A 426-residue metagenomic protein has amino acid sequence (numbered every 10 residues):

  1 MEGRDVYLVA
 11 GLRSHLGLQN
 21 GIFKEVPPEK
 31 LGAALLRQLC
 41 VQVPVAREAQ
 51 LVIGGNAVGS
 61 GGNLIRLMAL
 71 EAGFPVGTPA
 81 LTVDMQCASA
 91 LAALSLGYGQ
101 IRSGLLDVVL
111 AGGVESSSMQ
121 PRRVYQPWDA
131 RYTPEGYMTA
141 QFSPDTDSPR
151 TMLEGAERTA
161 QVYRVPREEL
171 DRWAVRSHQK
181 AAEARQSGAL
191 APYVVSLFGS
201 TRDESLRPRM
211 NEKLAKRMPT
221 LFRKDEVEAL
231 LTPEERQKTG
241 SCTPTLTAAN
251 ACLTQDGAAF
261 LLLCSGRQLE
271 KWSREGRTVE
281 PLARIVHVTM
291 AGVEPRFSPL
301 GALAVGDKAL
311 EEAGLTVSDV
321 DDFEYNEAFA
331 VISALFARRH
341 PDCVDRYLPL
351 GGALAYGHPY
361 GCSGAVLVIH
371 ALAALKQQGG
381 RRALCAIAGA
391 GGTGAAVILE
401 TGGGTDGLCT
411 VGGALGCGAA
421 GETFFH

Functional and structural regions predicted by a protein language model:
G3, R102, Q161, P166 (+3 more regions): Channel- or pocket-lining gating/hinge segments that regulate access to a cavity or pore
R13, E25, E29-A34, Q42 (+2 more regions): N-terminal extracellular/periplasmic Venus flytrap/periplasmic-binding protein-like
R13-V41, V58-G59, L81-S95, D107 (+6 more regions): Active-site pocket-shaping loop/turn-to-helix segments
K24-S95, Q100-I101, L105-Y132, V194-E204 (+2 more regions): Conserved beta-ketoacyl condensing-enzyme motif
N56-D107, D147-T151, K216-L253, R338-L367 (+2 more regions): Conserved catalytic cysteine-centered active-site region of acyl-thioester-dependent Claisen-condensing enzymes
V83-E115, A160-L190, L261-Q268, R338 (+2 more regions): Active-site-proximal alpha-helical scaffold in enzymes
R122-R158, N211-T247, G403-F425: Glycine-/small-residue-rich "gating" segment that lines the acyl/pantetheine channel and substrate pocket
V286-A355: Active-site pocket-lining segment
